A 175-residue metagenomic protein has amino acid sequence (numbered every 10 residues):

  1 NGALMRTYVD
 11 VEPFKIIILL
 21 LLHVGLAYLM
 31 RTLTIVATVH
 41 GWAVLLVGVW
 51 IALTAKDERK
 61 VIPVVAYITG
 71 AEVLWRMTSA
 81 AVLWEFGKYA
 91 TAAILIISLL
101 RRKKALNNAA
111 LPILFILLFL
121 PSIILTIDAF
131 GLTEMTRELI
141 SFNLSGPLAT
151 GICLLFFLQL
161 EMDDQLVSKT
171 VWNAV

Functional and structural regions predicted by a protein language model:
N1-G2, V175: Short intrinsically disordered, low-complexity coil segments enriched in acidic
G2-L19, L53-K60: N-terminal membrane topogenic signal
L19-V44: Hydrophobic transmembrane alpha-helices
A27-M30, T34, V47-D57, F157-E161: Extended alpha-helical regions
L33-V36, S79-L83, E134-R137, D163 (+1 more regions): Membrane-interfacial loop-to-transmembrane-helix junctions in polytopic alpha-helical membrane proteins
W42-L45, Y89-A92, N173: Transmembrane alpha-helical segments of multi-pass membrane glycosylation machinery that act on lipid-linked glycans
W50-G151: N-terminal hydrophobic segments of proteins, predominantly signal-anchor/transmembrane helices of inner/organellar
L148-Q159, Q165-V175: Alpha-helical transmembrane segments of multi-pass inner-membrane proteins
